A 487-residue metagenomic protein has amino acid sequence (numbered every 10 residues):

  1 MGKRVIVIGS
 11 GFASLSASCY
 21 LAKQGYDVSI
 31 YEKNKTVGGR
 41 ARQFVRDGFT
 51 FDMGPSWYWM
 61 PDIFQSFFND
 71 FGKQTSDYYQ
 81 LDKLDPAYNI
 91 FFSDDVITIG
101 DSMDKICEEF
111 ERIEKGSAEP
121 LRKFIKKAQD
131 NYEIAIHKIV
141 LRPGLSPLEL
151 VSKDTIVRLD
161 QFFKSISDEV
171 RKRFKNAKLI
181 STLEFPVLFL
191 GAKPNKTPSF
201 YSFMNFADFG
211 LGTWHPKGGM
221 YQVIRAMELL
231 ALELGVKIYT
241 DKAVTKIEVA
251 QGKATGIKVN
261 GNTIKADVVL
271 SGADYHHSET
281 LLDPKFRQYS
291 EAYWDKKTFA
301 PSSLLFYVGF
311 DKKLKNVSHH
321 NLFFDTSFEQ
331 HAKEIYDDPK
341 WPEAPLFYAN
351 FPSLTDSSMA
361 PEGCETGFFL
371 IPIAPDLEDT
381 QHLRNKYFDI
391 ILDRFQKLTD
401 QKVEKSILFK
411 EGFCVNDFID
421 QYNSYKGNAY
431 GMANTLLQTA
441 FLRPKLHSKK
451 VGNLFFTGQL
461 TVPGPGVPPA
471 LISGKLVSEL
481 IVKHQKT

Functional and structural regions predicted by a protein language model:
K3-D130: N-terminal glycine-rich phosphate/pyrophosphate-binding loop and immediately adjacent elements
S93-P198: Rossmann-like flavin
V157-I166, F209-L229, T380-Y387: Short beta-strand to alpha-helix junction loop
N176-L190, A344-Y348, Q401-P463: A glycine-rich dinucleotide-binding beta-alpha-beta segment and adjacent secondary-structure elements that constitute
F203-A254: Helical element adjacent to the flavin cofactor pocket in flavoenzyme catalytic cores
T245-P361: Mid-domain catalytic core of redox enzymes that form a hydrophobic substrate pocket/lid adjacent to a catalytic redox
F347-A433: FAD-dependent oxidoreductase catalytic-site/capping-region signature
T461-I481: A conserved FAD-binding loop/helix module that cradles the flavin
